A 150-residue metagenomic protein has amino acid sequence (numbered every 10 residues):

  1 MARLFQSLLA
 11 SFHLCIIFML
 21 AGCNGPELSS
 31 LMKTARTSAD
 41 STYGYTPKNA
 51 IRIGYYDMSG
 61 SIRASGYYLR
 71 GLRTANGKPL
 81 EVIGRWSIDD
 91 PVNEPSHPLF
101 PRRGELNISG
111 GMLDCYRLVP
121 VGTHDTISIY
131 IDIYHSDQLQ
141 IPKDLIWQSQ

Functional and structural regions predicted by a protein language model:
M1-F12: Bacterial N-terminal signal peptides that target proteins for export
L20-G22: C-terminal motif of bacterial Sec signal peptides marking the signal peptidase cleavage site
N24-M112, G122-Q150: N-terminal secretory-pathway/extracellular module detecting exported/lumenal segments and adjacent signal-anchor/first
